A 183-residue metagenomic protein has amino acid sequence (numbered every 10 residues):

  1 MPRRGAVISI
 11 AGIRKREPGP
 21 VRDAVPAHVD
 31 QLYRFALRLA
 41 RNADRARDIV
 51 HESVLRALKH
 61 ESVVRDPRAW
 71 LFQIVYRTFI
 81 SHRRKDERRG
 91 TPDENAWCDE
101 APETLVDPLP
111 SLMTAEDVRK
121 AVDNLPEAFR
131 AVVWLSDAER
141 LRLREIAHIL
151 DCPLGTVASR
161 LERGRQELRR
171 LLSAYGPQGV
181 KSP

Functional and structural regions predicted by a protein language model:
P2-R4, I8-R34, D44-R47, L58 (+1 more regions): A short, charge-rich alpha-helical start-of-domain segment used by transcription regulators
V21-D23, D117-P126: Short amphipathic alpha-helical boundary/capping segments
A24-A43, V54, Y76, V122 (+1 more regions): Amphipathic, Lys/Arg- and hydrophobic-enriched alpha-helical face
L32, A36, A46-A57, L71-V75 (+3 more regions): Short, small-hydrophobic-rich alpha-helical interface motif
K59, D66, Q73-E94, P110-S111 (+2 more regions): Arg/Lys-rich amphipathic alpha helix in sigma70-family domain 2
S81, R89-A115, R142, K181-S182: Internal acidic/polar
V132-S136: A short pre-motif secondary-structure segment
L150-A174: DNA-recognition helix of helix-turn-helix
